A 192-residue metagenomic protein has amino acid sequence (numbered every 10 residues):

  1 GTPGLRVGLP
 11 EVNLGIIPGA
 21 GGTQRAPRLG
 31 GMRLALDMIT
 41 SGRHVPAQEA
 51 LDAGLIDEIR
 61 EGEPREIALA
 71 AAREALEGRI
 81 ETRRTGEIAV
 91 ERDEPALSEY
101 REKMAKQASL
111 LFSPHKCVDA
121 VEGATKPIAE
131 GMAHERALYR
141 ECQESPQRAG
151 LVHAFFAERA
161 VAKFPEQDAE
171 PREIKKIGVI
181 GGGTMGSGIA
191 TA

Functional and structural regions predicted by a protein language model:
G1-I39, A53, A68-A71: CoA-thioester-processing core
P10, S41, A53, E61 (+2 more regions): Generic beta-strand/beta-sheet core signal
R33-L138, F156-A157, V161-E170: Amphipathic alpha-helical segments at domain termini/boundaries
R140, P146-Q147: Terminal amphipathic alpha-helical/low-complexity segments used for targeting or macromolecular assembly
A162, E170-A192: Phosphate-binding active sites in nucleotide-utilizing proteins
